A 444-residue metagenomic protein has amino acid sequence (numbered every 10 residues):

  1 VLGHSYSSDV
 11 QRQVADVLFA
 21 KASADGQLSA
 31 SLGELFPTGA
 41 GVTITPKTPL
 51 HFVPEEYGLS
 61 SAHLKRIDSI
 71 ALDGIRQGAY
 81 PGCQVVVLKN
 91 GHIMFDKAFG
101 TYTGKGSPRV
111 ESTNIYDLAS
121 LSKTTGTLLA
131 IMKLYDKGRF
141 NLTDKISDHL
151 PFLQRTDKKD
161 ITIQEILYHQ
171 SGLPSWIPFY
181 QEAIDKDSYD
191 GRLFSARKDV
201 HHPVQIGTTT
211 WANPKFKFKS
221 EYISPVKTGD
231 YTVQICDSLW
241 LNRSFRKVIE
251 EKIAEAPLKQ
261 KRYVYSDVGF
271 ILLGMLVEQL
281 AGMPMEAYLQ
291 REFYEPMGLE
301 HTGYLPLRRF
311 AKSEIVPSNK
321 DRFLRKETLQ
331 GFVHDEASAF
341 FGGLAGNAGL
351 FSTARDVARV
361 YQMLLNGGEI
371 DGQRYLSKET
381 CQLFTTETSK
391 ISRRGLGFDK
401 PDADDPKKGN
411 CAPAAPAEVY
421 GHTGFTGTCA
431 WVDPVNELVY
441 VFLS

Functional and structural regions predicted by a protein language model:
V1-G58: C-terminal non-catalytic regions of proteins with extracellular/luminal or membrane-system context
L2, A430, E437-S444: Short, well-ordered beta-strand elements
Y57-L118, R139-N141, K247-E255, D335: Short, conserved catalytic-motif segment at the N-terminal edge
S60, K123, T353: Short, conserved phosphate/pyrophosphate- and ester-handling motifs at nucleotide-, phospho-/glycolipid
K65-L72, V85, G91, N114-D144 (+4 more regions): Active-site SXXK
Q77-Q84, G106-H169, A256-G269, A345-A348: Short active-site loop at a secondary-structure junction that contains or immediately precedes the catalytic residue(s)
P81-C83, M94, K261, T426-C429: Short loop/turn microsegments at loop-to-beta-strand junctions
K158-E418: Short, surface-exposed loop or secondary-structure junction motifs that flank catalytic or metal-binding residues
